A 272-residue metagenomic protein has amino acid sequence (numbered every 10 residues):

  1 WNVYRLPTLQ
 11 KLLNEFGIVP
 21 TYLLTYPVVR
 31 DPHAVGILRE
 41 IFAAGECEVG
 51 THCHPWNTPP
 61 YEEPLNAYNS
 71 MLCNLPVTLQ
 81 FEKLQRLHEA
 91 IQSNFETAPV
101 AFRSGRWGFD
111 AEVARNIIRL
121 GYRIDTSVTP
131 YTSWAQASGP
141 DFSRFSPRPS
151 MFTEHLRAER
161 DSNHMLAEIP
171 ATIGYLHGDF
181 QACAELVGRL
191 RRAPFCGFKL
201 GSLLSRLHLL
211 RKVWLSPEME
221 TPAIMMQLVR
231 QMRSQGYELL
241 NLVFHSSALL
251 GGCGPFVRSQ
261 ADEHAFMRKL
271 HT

Functional and structural regions predicted by a protein language model:
W1-A44: Active-site beta->alpha N-cap acidic-glycine motif
L6-Q10, V35-R39, F81-H88, A114 (+2 more regions): Generic structural signal for well-ordered alpha-helices, preferentially at hydrophobic/aromatic core positions
Q10-E15, V19, P76-R106, D161: CE4/NodB-like, metal-dependent polysaccharide N-deacetylase domain that modifies extracellular/periplasmic N-acetylated
P20-Y22, V49-C53, V100-S104, I124-T126 (+2 more regions): Hydrophobic faces of well-ordered beta-strands that scaffold small-molecule active sites in alpha/beta enzyme cores
C53-P59, H245-S247: Short glycine-enriched loops at secondary-structure junctions
P60-N74, G252-R258: Surface-exposed, active-site-proximal loop segments in enzymatic domains
S104-R233: Active-site-adjacent pocket scaffolds in enzyme catalytic domains
H208-T272: Active-site and substrate-binding clefts of carbohydrate-active enzymes
